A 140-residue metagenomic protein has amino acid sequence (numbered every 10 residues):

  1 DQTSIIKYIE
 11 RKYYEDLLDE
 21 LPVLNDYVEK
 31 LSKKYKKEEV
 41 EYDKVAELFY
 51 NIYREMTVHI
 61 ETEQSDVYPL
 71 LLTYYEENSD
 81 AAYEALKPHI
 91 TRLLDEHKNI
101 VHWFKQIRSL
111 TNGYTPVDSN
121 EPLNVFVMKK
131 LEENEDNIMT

Functional and structural regions predicted by a protein language model:
D1-M139: Small-residue-biased structural context
